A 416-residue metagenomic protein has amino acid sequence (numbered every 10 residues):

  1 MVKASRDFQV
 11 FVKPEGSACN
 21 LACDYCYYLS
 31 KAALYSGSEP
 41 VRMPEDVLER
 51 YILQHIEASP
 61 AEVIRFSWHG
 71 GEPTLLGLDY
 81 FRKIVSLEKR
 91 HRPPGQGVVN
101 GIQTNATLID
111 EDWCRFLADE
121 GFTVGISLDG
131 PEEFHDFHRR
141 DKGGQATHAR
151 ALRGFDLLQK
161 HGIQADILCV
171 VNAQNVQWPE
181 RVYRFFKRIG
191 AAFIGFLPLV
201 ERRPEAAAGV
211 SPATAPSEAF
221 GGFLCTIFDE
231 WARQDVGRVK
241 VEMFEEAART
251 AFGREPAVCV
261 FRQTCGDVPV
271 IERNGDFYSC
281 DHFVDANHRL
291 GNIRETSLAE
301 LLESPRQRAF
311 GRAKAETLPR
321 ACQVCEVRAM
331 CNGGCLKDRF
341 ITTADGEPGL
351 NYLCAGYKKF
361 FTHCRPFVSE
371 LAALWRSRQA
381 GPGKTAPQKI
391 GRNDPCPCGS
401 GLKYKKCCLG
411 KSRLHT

Functional and structural regions predicted by a protein language model:
M1-K13, A61, S377, P382-P387: N-terminal [4Fe-4S]-dependent radical SAM core
S5-D46, C408-R413: Canonical Radical SAM [4Fe-4S] cluster-binding loop centered on the CxxxCxxC motif and its immediate flanking residues
A18-L29, S279-H282, P319-K337, P397-L409: Local cysteine-cluster metal-coordination motifs and their immediate loop/turn environment, predominantly Fe-S cluster
R50-H69, F310, P348-P382: Short Fe-S-cluster ligation motifs
Y51-L53, E57-S67, L76-E201, C407: Radical SAM/AdoMet-radical enzyme domain recognition
F137-A149, D156-C265, V270, N274 (+1 more regions): Radical SAM enzyme [4Fe-4S]-AdoMet core and its adjacent flexible, acidic and glycine-rich loops/tails across
V284-R328: Membrane-interface junctions of multi-pass transporters
A373-T416: Acidic/negatively charged segments and metal-coordination signatures
